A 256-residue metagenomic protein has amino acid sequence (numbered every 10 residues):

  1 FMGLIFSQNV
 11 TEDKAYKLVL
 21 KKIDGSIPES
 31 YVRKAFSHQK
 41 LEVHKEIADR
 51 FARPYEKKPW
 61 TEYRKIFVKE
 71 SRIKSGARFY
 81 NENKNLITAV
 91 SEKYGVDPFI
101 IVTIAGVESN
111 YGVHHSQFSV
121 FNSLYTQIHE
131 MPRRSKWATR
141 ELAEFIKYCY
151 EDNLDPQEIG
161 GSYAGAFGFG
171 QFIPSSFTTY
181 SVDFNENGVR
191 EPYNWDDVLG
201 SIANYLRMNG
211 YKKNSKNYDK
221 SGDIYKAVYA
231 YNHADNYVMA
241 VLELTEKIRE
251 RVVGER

Functional and structural regions predicted by a protein language model:
F1-T139, E144-G160, G165, S175-R256: Cell-wall glycan-active module
Q171: Functionally critical loop-and-helix segments that line ligand-binding/catalytic clefts of soluble enzyme domains
